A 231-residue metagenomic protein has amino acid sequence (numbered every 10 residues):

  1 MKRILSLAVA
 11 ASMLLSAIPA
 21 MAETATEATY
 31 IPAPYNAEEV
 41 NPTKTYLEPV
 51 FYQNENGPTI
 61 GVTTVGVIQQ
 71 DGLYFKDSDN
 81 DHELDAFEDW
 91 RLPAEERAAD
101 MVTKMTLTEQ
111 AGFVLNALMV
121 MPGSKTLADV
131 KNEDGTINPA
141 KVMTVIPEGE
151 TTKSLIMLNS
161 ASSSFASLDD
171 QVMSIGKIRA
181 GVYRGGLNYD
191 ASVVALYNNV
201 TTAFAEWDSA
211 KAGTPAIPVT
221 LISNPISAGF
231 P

Functional and structural regions predicted by a protein language model:
K2-A10: Sec-dependent signal peptide recognition, specifically the positively charged N-region followed immediately by
L15-T26: Sec-dependent signal peptide cleavage junction
E27-P231: N-terminal beta-rich core of secreted/periplasmic extracellular enzymes
